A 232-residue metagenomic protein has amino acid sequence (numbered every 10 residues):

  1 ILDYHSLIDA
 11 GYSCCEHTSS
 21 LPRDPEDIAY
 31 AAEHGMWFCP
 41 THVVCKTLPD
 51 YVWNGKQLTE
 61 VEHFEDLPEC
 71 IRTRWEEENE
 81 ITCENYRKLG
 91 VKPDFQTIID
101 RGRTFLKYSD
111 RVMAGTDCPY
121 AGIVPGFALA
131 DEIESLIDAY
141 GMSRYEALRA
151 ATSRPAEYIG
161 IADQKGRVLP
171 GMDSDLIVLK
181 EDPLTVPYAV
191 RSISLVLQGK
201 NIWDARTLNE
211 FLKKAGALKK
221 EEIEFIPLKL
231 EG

Functional and structural regions predicted by a protein language model:
I1-D94, Y120: Active-site core of metal-dependent hydrolases
L7, V124-A128, Y188: Short glycine-biased active-site loop of nucleotidyltransferases that positions the nucleotide triphosphate and helps
D9, A31-A32, F105-K107, L169 (+1 more regions): Extracellular/periplasmic catalytic domains that process cell-envelope and extracellular macromolecules
G11-C14, S109, D173, S192: Short loop/turn motifs at secondary-structure junctions
H17-T18, G115, G122, Q198: Thr-Gly-centered strand-to-loop micro-motif
E78-L89, D94-D182: His/Asp/Glu-enriched, well-ordered alpha-helical/loop segment that forms or immediately abuts the divalent-metal
S153, D173-G216: C-terminal cap of metal-dependent C-N hydrolases
N209-G232: Intein/HINT protein-splicing elements and their conserved insertion hotspots or analogous self-processing inserts
